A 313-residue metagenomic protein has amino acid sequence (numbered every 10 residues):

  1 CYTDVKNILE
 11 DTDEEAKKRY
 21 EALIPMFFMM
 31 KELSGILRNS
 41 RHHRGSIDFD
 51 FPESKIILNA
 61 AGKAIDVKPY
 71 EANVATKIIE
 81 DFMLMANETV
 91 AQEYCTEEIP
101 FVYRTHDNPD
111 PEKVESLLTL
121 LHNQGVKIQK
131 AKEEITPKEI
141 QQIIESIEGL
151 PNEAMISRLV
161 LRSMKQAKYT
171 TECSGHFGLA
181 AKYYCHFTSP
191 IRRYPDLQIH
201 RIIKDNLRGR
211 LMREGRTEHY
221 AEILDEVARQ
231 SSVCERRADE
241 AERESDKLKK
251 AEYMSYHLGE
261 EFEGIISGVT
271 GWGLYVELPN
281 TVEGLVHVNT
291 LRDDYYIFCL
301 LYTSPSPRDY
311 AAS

Functional and structural regions predicted by a protein language model:
C1-S304, S313: Conserved, carboxylate-rich catalytic/transport cores that coordinate ions
S306-R308: Hydrophobic heptad-repeat coiled-coil signature
